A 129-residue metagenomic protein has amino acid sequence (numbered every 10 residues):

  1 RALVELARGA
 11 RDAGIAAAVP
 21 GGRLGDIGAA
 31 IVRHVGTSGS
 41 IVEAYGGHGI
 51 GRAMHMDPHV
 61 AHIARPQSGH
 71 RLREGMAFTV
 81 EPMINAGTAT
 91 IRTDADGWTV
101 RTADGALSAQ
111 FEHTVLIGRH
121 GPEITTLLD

Functional and structural regions predicted by a protein language model:
R1-D129: Active-site neighborhoods and metal-handling regions in enzymes and metal-associated proteins
